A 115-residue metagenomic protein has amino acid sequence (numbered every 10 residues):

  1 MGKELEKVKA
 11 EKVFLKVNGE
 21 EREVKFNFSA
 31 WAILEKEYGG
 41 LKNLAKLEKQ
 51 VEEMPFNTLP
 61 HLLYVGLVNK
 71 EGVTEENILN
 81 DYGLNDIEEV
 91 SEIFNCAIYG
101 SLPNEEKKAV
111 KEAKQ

Functional and structural regions predicted by a protein language model:
M1-E20, K36-E52, N69-Q115: Charged interaction scaffolds used for protein-protein
K25-N27: Short linear motifs in exposed loops
